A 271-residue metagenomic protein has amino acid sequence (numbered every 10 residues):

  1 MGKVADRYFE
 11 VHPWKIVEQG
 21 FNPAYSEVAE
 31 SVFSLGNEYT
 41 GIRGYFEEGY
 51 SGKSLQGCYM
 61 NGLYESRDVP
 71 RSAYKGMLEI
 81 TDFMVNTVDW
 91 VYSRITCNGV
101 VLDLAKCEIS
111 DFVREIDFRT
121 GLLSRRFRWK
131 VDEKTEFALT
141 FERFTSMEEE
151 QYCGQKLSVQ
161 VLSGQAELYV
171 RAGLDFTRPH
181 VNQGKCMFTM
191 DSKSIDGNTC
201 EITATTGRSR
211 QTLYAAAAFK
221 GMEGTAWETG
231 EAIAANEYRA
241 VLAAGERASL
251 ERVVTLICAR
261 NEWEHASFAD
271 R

Functional and structural regions predicted by a protein language model:
G2-R271: Beta-sandwich/jelly-roll carbohydrate-recognition scaffolds of carbohydrate-active enzymes
